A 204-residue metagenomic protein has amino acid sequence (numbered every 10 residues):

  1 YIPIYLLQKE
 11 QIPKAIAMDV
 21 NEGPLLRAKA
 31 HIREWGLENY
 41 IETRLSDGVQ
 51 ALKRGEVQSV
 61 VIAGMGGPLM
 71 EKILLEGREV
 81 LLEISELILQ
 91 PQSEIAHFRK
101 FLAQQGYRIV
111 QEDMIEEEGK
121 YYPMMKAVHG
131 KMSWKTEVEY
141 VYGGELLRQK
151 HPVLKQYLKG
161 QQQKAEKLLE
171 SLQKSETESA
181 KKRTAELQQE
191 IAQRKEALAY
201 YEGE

Functional and structural regions predicted by a protein language model:
Y1-P13: Conserved SAM-binding loop of SAM-dependent methyltransferases across substrates and taxa, primarily the Class I
P3-L6, A28, I41, M70-L74 (+1 more regions): Hydrophobic packing residues within well-ordered alpha-helices of enzyme cores
E10-Q11, R33-E38, E79-L82: Short helix-capping segments at alpha-helix termini
K14, Y40, E86: Residues at the starts of beta-strands that form the adenosine-phosphate
M18-Q58: S-adenosyl-L-methionine
Q50-E56, P68-E204: Class I S-adenosyl-L-methionine
G64-M65: Glycine-rich, N-terminal phosphate-binding loop of Rossmann-like dinucleotide-binding domains
